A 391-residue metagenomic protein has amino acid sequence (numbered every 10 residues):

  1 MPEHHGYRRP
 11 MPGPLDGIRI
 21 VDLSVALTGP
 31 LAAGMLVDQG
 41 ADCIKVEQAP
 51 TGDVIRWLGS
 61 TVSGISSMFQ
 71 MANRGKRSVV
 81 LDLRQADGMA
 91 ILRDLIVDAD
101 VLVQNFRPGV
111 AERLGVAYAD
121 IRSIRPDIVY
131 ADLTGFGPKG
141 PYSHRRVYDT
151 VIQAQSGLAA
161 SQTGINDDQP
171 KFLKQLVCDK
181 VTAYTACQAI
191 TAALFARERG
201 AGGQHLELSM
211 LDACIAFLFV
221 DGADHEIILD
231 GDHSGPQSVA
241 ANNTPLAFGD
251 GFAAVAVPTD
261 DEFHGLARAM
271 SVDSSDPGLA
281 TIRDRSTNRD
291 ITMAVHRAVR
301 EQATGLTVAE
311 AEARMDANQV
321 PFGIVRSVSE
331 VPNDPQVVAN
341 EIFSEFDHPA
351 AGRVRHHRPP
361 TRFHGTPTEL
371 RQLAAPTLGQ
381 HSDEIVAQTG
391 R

Functional and structural regions predicted by a protein language model:
P2-G6, D347-R391: Flexible, small-/acidic-enriched active-site or ligand-binding loops
P2-R199, H225, A309, T377 (+1 more regions): N-terminal helix-loop segment corresponding to the beta1-alpha1 unit of nucleotide/adenylate-binding folds
P50, F136-G137, M210-I215, D250-F252 (+2 more regions): Glycine-rich beta-alpha junction loops
R56-G59, D224-H233, D334-H348: Short, surface-exposed loop/helix-turn segments at secondary-structure junctions that function as lids/hinges flanking
K171-V181, G203-H205, H233-N243, F252-A254 (+2 more regions): A short glycine-threonine-serine/GTX helix/turn-capping micro-motif
A193-G231: Substrate-binding/catalytic subdomain of NAD(P)-dependent oxidoreductase enzymes
A241-N318, F322: Aromatic-enriched alpha-helical interface/lid elements that frame and gate functional surfaces
A317-L370: A glycine-rich dinucleotide-binding beta-alpha-beta segment and adjacent secondary-structure elements that constitute
